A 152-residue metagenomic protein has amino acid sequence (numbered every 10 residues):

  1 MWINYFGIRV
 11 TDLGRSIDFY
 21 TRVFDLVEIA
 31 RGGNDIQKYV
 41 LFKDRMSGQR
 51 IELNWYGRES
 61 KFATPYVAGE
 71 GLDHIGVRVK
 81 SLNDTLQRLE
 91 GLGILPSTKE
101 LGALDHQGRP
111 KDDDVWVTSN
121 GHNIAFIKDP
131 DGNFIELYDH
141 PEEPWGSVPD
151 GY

Functional and structural regions predicted by a protein language model:
M1, G7-I51, W55, G91: Core segments of cupin and vicinal oxygen chelate
M1-I17, D35, L72-V79, H140-Y152: N-terminal beta-strand motif that seeds the catalytic metal site of vicinal oxygen chelate
V10-G14, A68-D131, E142: Vicinal oxygen chelate
F19, P130-N133: Short, well-structured beta-strand-loop connectors
A30, T118, L137-P144: Short beta->alpha transition motifs characteristic of CBS
V40, I124-A125, I135: Generic short beta-strand
F42-S47, I127-P130, H140: Active-site beta-strand termini and strand-to-loop segments that position acidic
R58-F62, L95, E143-G146: A short local loop/turn or secondary-structure capping micro-motif enriched for an aromatic residue
